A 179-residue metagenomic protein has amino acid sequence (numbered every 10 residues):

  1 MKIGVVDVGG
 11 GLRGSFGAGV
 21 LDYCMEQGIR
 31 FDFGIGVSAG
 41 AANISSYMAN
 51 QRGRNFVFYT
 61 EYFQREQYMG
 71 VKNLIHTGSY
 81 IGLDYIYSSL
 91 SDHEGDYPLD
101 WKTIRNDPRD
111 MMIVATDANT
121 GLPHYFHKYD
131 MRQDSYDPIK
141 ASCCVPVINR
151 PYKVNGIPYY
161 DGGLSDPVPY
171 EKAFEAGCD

Functional and structural regions predicted by a protein language model:
M1-V37, S45-D179: Patatin-like phospholipase
